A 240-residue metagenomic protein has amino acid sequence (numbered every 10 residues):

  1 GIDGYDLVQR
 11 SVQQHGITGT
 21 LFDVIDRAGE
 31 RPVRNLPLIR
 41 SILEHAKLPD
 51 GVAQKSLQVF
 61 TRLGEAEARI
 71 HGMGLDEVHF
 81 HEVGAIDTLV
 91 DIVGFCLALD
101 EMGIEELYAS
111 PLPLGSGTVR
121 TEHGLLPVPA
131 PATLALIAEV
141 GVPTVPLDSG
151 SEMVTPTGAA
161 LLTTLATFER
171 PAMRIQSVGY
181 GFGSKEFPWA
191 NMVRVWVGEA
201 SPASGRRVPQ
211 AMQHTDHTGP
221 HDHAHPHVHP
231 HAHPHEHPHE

Functional and structural regions predicted by a protein language model:
G1-H71, A130, E139-P143, S149-A159 (+2 more regions): Glycine-rich nucleotide/cofactor/substrate-binding loop typically near the N-terminus or early in the first domain
R10, H79-I86, G150-S151: Conserved short loop/turn motifs at secondary-structure junctions
F22, D87, L162: Divalent metal-coordination and catalytic microenvironments
D26, E82, P111: Short glycine-centered, acidic/aromatic-flanked micro-motifs in structured strand/loop junctions that mark active-site
M73, E77: ATP-binding glycine-rich loop module of kinase domains
F80-G103: Conserved phosphate/anionic-ligand binding catalytic regions in large, soluble enzymes, centered on
I104-V208: Mobile "lid/hinge" segments at catalytic clefts and subdomain interfaces of large enzymes
F182-E240: Gly/His-enriched, cation/cofactor- and phosphate-binding structural elements
